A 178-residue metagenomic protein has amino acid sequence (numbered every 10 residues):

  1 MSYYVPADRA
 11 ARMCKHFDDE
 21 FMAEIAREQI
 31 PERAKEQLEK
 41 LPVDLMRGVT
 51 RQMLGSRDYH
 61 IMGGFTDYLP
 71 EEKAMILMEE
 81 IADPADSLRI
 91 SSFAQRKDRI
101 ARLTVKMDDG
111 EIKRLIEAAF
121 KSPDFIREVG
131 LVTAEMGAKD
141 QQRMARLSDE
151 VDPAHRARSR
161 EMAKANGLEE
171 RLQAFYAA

Functional and structural regions predicted by a protein language model:
M1-A178: Hydrophobic packing positions in regular secondary-structure scaffolds
